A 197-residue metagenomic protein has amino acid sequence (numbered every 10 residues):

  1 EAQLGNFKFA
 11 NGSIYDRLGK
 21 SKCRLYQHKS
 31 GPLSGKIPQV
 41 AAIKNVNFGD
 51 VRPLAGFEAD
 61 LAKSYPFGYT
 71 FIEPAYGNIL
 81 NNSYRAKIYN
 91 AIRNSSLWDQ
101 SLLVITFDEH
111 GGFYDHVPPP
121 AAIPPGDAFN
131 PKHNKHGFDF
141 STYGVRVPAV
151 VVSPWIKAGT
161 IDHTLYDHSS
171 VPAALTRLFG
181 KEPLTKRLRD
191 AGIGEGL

Functional and structural regions predicted by a protein language model:
E1-L197: N-terminal pro-sequences and low-complexity stem/linker regions of secreted or lumenal proteins
